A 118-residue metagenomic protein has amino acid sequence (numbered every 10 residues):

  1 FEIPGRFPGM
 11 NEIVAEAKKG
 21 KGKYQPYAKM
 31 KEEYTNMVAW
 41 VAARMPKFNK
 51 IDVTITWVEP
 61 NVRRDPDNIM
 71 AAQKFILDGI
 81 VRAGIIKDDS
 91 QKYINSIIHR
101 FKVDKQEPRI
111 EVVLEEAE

Functional and structural regions predicted by a protein language model:
F1-E118: Catalytic phosphate/metal-binding cores of nucleic-acid and nucleotide-processing enzymes, i.e., regions that mediate
